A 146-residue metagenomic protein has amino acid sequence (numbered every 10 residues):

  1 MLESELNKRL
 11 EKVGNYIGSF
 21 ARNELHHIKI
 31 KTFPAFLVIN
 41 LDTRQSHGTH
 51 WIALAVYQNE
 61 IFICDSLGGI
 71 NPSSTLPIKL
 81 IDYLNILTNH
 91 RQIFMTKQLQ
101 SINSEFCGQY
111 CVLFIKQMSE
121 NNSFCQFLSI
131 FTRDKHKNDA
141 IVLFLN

Functional and structural regions predicted by a protein language model:
M1-I52, V56-I61: Cysteine protease catalytic domains with a Cys-His-Asp triad
S4, S19, S74, I78 (+2 more regions): Low-complexity, intrinsically disordered regions enriched in charged/polar residues
N7, I81, I141-V142: Short amphipathic alpha-helical segments and helix-helix/interface helices
L10, G14, L84-T88, T132-K135 (+1 more regions): Generic secondary-structure transition motif, activating predominantly at the C-termini of alpha-helices
A35-S119: Cysteine protease-like catalytic core of ubiquitin/ubiquitin-like
Q117-N146: Contiguous terminal or domain-adjacent regions that often encompass a lipid-handling module or interaction segment
